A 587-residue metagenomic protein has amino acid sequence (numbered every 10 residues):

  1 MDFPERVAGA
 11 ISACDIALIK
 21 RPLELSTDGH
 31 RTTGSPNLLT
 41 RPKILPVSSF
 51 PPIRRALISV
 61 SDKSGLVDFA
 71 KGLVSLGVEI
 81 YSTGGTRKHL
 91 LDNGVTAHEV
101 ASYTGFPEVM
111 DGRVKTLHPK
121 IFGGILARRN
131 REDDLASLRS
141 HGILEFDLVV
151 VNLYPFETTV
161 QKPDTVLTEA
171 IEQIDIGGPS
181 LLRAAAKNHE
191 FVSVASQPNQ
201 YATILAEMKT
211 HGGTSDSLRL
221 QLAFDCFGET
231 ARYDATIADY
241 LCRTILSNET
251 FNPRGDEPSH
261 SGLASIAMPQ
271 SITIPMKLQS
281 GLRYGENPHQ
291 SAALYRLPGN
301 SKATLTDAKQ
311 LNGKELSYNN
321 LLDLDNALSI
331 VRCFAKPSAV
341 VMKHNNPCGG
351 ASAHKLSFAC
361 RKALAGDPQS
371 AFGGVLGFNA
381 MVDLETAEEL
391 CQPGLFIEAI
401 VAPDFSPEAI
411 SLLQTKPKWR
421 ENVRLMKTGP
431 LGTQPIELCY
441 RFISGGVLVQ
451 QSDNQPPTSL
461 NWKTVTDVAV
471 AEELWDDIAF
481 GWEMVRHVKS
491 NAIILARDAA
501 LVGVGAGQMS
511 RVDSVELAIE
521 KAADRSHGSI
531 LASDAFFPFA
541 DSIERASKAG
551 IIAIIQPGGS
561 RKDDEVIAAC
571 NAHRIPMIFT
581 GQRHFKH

Functional and structural regions predicted by a protein language model:
G9-C14, L18-K20, S26-P36: Short, low-complexity, charge-dense intrinsically disordered segments
L38-Y103: N-terminal glycine-/serine-/threonine-rich phosphate-binding loop
G85-F156, N252-R254, P258: Glycine-rich nucleotide/cofactor/substrate-binding loop typically near the N-terminus or early in the first domain
R129-I176, R183-A185, A469-E472: Active-site/ligand-binding-proximal alpha/beta "capping" segment
N199-D453, L474-M484, V488-A492: Active-site loops and adjacent core secondary-structure elements that bind or stabilize anionic groups
C348-P368, A500-I543: Glycine- and Gly-Pro-enriched alpha-helical subdomains that act as flexible, kink-prone "lid/hinge" or packing modules
L376-G377, D383-A387, C391-Q392, D524-D563: Cysteine/selenocysteine-centered motifs that mediate thiol-based redox chemistry or coordinate metal-sulfur cofactors
F396-P407, R545-F585: C-terminal binding/interaction regions
